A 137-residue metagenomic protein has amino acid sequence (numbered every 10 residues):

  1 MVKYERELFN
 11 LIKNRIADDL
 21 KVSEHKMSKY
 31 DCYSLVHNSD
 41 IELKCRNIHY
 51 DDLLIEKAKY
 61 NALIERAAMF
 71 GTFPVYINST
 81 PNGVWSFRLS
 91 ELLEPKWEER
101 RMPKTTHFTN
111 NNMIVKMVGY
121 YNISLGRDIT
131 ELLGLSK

Functional and structural regions predicted by a protein language model:
M1-K26, M69, V84: Acidic-basic catalytic patches of nuclease active cores, encompassing PD-(D/E)XK and other metal-cofactor nuclease
H25, K44-R46, S79: Histidine- and/or cysteine-centered catalytic micro-motif in compact active-site loops
C32-H49: Conserved catalytic cores of phosphodiester-cleaving nucleases, focusing on short active-site segments
N47-Y60: Active-site-adjacent loop/helix micro-motif of nuclease/hydrolase catalytic cores
K57-E65, M69: Basic, amphipathic alpha-helical patches used to engage nucleic acids or provide basic targeting signals, exemplified
A67-L93: Nucleic-acid nuclease catalytic cores
W85-K137: Intrinsically disordered, low-complexity terminal regions enriched in charged/polar residues
